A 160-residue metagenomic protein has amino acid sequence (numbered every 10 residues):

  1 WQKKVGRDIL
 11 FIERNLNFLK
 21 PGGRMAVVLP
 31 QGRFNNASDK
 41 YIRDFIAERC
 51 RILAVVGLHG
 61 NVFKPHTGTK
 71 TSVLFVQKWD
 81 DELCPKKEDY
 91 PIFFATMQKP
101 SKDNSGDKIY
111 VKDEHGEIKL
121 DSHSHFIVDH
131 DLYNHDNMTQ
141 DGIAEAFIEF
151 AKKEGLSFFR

Functional and structural regions predicted by a protein language model:
W1-R160: A conserved structural/catalytic subdomain of Rossmann-like adenosyl-cofactor enzymes
